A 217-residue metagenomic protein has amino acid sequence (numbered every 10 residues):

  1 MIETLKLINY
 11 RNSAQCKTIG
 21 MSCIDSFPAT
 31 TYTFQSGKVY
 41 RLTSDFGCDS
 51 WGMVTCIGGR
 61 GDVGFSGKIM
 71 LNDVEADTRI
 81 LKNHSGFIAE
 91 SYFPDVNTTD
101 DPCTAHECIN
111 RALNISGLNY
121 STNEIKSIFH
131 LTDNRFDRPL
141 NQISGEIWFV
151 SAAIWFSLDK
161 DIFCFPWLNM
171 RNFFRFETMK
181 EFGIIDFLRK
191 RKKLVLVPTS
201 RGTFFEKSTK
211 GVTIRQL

Functional and structural regions predicted by a protein language model:
L5-S36, G67: Conserved beta-strand
K38-I115: ABC ATPase nucleotide-binding domain signature region
C108, A112, S116-L131: ABC nucleotide-binding domain "signature" region
I125-S144, L158-D159: Conserved ABC nucleotide-binding domain
S144-W167, T178-F182: GG-anchored amphipathic helix commonly corresponding to the ABC/SMC/Rad50 NBD signature/C-loop
K160-I162, L188-P198: Loop/turn-to-beta-strand initiation segments
M170-R191: Helical segment within the ABC ATPase nucleotide-binding domain
F187, T199-V212: Conserved H-loop
